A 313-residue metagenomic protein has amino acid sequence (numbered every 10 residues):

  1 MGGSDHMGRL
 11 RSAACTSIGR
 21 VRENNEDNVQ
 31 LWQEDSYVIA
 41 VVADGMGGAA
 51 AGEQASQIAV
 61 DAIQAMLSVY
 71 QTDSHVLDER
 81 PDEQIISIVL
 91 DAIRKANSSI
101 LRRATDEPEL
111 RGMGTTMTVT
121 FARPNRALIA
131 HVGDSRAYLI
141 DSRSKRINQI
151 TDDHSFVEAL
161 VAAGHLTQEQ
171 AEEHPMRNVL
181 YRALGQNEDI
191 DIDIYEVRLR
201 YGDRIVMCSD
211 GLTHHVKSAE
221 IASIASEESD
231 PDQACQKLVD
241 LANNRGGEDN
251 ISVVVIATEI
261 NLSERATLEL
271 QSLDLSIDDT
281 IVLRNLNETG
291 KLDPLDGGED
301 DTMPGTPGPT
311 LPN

Functional and structural regions predicted by a protein language model:
M1-N313: PP2C/PPM-type serine/threonine phosphatase catalytic domain
